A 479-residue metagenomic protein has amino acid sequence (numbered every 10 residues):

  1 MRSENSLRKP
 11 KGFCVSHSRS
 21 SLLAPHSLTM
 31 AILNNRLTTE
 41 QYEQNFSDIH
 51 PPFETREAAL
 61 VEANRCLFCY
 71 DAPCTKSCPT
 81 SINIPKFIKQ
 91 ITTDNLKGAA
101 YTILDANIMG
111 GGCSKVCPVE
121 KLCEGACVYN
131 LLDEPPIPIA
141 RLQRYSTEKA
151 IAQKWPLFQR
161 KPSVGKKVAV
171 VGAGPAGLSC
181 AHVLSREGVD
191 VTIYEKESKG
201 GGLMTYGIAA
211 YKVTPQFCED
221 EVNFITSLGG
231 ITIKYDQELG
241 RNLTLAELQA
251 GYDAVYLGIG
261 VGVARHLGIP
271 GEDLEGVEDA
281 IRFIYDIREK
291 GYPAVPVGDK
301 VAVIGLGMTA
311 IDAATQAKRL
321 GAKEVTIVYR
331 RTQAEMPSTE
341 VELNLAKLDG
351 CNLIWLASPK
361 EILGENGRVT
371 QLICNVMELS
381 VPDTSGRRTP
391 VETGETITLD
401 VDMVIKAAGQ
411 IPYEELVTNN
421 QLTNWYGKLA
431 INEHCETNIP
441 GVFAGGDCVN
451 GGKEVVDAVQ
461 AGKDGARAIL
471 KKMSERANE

Functional and structural regions predicted by a protein language model:
L7-R8, C14, H26-K167, P215 (+9 more regions): Ferredoxin-type iron-sulfur electron-transfer modules and their immediate structural context
I108, G174-P175, K199, G307-T309 (+1 more regions): Residue-level detector of alpha-helix initiation sites
Y145-P162, N223-R241, A264-L320, N424-N438: Glycine-rich dinucleotide-binding loop and its adjacent helix/turn
V168-D190, I311-K318: N-terminal Rossmann-like FAD-binding beta1-loop-alpha1 element of flavoenzymes
D190-I193, E197-S227, T232-K234, A314-E361 (+1 more regions): Rossmann-like dinucleotide-binding cores of NAD(P)H-dependent redox enzymes
Y235-A246, L356-G367: A conserved short coil-to-beta-strand element within the FAD-binding core of flavoproteins
D273-G298, P382-G452: FAD-site-proximal beta/loop scaffold in flavoenzymes
